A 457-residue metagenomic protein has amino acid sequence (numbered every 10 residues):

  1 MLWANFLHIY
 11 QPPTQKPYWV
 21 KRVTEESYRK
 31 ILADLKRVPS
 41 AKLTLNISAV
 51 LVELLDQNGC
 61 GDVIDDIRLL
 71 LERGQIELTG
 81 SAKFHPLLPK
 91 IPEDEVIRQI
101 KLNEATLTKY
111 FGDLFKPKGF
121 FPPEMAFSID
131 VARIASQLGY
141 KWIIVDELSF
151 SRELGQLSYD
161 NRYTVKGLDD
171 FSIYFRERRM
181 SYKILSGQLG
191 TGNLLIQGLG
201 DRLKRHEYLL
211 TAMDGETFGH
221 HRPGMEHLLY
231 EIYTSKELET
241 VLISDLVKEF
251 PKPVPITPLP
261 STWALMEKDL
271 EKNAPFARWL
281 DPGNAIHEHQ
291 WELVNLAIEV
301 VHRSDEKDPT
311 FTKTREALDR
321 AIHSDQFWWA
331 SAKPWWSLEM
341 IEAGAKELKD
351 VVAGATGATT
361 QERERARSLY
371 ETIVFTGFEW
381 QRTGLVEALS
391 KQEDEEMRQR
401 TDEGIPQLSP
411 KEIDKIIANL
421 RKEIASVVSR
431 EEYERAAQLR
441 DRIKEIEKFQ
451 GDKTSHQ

Functional and structural regions predicted by a protein language model:
M1-K118, M125-R176, Y182, L189-R205 (+3 more regions): Catalytic alpha-helical scaffold of carbohydrate-active enzymes acting on polysaccharides/glycoconjugates
L2-R29, K36-V38, N161-R162, D169-F171 (+2 more regions): Active-site and substrate-binding clefts of carbohydrate-active enzymes
S409-R421: Short amphipathic alpha-helical heptad-repeat segments
I424-A425, K444: Conserved small-residue packing positions in alpha-helical repeats and bundles
Q438-Q457: Short, charge-rich amphipathic alpha-helical segments embedded in non-transmembrane helical bundles/solenoids
